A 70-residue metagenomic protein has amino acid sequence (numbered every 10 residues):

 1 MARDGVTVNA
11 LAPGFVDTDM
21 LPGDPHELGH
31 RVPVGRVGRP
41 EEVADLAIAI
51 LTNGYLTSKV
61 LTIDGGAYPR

Functional and structural regions predicted by a protein language model:
M1-V6, G54: Active-site-adjacent segment of SDR/Rossmann-fold oxidoreductases
A2-R3, V16, G29: Catalytic loop of short-chain dehydrogenase/reductase
T7-D17, T62-D64: Conserved SDR Rossmann-fold cofactor-binding beta-strand/turn motif
G14, G35-R36, K59: Glycine- and other small-residue-rich loops at beta-strand/loop junctions that grip anionic moieties
V16-D17, L21, Y68: Conserved sequence/active-site signature of Rossmann-fold short-chain dehydrogenase/reductase
D24-E42: Catalytic Tyr-x(3-8)-Lys segment
P40-I63, Y68: C-terminal substrate-recognition "lid" of short-chain dehydrogenase/reductases
